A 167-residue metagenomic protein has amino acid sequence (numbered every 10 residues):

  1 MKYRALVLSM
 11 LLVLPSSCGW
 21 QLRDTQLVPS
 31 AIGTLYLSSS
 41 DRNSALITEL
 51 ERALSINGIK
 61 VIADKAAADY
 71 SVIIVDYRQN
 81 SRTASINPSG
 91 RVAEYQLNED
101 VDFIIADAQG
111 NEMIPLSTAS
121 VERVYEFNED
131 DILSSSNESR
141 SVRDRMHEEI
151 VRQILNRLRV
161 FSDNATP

Functional and structural regions predicted by a protein language model:
M1-S16: Sec-dependent bacterial lipoprotein signal peptides
L14-I59, S162-P167: A structural "domain/chain start" motif
N43, I47, E94-N98, S139-V151: Solvent-exposed, acidic/flexible segments
L54, G58, I105-Q109, E129 (+1 more regions): Sec/Tat-exported extracytoplasmic proteins
I59-Y70: Short acidic low-complexity segments
A67, I73-T118, E122-R140: Surface-exposed short loop/turn segments
D130-P167: C-terminal/domain-edge helix-coil "capping" segments
